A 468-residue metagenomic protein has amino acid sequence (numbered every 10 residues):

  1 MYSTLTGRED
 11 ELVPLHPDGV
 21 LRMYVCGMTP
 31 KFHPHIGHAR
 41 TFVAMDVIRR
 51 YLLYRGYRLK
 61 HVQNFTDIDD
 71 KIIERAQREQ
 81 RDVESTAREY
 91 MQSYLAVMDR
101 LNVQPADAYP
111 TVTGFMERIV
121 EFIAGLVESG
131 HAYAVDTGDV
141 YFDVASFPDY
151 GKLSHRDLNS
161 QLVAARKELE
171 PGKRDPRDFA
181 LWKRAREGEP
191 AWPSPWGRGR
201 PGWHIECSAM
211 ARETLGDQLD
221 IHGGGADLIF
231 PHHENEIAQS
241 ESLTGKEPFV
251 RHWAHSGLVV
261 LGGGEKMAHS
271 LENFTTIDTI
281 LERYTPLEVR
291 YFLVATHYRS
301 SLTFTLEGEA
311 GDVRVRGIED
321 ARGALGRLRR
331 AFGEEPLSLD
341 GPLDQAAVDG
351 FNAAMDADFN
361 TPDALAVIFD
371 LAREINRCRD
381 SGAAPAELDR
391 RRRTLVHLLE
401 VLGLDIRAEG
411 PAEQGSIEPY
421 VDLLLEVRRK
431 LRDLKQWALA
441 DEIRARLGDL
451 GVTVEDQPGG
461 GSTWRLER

Functional and structural regions predicted by a protein language model:
M1-K31, D46, E117-E335: Alpha-helical recognition segments enriched in aromatics with Gly/Pro capping that present substrate-recognition
T6-N102, G459, T463-W464: N-terminal, positively charged nucleic-acid-binding surface of large information/translation enzymes
L53, D99, V127-E128, A254 (+1 more regions): Alpha-helix C-terminal capping/helix-coil junction sites
Y57, H131, V452: Short phosphate-binding/catalytic loops that engage adenosine nucleotides
F65-D70, M91-Y94, Q104-I119, T137-S146: Short, glycine/charge-rich beta-strand/loop segments that flank catalytic centers and engage negatively charged groups
A76-V83, D107-T113, G225: The substrate-binding groove and active-site-proximal loops of carbohydrate-active enzymes, especially glycoside
E265-A268, N273-R468: Structural preference for alpha-helix termini/caps and helix-kink/transition segments
